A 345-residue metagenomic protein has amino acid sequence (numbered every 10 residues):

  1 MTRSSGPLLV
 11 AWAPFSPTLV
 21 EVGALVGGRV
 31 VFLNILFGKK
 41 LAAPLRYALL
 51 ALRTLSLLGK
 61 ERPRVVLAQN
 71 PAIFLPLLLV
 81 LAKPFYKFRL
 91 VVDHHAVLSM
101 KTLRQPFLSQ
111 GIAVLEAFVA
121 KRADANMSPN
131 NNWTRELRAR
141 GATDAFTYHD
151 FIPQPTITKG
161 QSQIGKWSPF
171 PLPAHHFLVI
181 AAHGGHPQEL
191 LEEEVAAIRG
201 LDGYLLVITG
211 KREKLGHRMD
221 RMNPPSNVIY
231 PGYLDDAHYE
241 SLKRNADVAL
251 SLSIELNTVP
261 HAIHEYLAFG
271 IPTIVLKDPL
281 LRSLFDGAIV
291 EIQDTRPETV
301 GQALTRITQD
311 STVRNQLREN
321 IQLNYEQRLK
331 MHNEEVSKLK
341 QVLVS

Functional and structural regions predicted by a protein language model:
P17, E21, N34, A113-G160: Donor nucleotide-sugar binding/catalytic pocket of nucleotide-sugar-dependent glycosyltransferases
L45-L49, R89, L98-F118, P187-Q188: Nucleotide-sugar donor phosphate/pyrophosphate-binding loop at the beta->alpha transition of glycosyltransferases
L55, L81-F85, V92, F107-N126: Membrane-proximal helix-turn-helix segments that form the acceptor-binding/catalytic region of lipid-linked
Q161-Q163, P171-E189, V195-L201: Conserved donor-binding/catalytic core segment of Leloir-type glycosyltransferases
H186-E189, A237, S241, A249-A268 (+1 more regions): Nucleotide-sugar-dependent
G216-S241: Nucleotide-activated donor-binding/catalytic signature segment of Leloir-type glycosyltransferases, i.e., the conserved
A288-E298, R306-S311: Conserved acidic donor-binding segment of nucleotide-sugar-dependent glycosyltransferases
Q309-L343: A charged, aromatic-enriched C-terminal amphipathic alpha-helix characteristic of glycosyltransferases across folds
